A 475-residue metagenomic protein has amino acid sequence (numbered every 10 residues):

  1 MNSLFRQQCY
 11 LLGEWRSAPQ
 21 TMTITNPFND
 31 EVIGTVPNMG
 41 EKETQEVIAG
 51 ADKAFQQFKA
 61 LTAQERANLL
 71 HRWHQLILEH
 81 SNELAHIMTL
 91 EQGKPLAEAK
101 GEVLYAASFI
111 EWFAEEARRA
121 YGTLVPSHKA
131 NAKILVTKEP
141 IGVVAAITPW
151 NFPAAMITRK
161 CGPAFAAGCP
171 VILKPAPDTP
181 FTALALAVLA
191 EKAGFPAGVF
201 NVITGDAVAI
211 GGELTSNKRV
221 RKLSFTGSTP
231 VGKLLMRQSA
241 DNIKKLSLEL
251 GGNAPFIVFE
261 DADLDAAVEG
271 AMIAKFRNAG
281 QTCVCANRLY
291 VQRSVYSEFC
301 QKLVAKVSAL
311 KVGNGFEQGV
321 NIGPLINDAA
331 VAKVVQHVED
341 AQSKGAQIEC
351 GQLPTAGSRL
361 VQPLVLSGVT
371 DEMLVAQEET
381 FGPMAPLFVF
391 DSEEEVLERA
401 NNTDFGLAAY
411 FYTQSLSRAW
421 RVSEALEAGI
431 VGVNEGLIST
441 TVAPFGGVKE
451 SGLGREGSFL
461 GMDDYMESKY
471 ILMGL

Functional and structural regions predicted by a protein language model:
M1-A132: N-terminal Rossmann-like NAD(P)+-binding subdomain of aldehyde/semialdehyde dehydrogenases
G13, D30, R66, M88 (+10 more regions): Residue-level signal for inorganic ion chemistry
P27, E41-T44, A63, S81 (+6 more regions): Residues at or immediately preceding the N-termini of alpha-helices
N29-T35, V220, I257, K311 (+3 more regions): Conserved C-terminal structural/oligomerization subdomain of aldehyde/semialdehyde dehydrogenase
I33-M39, A54-A60, A146, F256-F259 (+5 more regions): Short, well-ordered beta-strand elements within core beta-sheets of diverse protein domains
F55, K59, H74-S81, A85 (+20 more regions): Structural signal for hydrophobic packing residues in well-ordered secondary-structure cores of soluble enzyme domains
G122-A266, F390: Rossmann-like NAD(P) dinucleotide-binding subdomain of oxidoreductase/dehydrogenase enzymes
P230-T370, V433: ALDH superfamily catalytic-core signature
